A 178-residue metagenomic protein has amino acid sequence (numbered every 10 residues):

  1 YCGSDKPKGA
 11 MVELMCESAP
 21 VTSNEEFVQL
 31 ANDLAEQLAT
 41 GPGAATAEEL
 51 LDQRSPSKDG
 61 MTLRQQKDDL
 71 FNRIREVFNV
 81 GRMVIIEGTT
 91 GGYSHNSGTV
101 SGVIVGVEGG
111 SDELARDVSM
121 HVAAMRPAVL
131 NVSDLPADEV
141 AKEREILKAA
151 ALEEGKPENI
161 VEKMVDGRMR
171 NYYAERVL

Functional and structural regions predicted by a protein language model:
Y1-L178: N-terminal assembly/interaction segments in proteins that build large macromolecular machines
